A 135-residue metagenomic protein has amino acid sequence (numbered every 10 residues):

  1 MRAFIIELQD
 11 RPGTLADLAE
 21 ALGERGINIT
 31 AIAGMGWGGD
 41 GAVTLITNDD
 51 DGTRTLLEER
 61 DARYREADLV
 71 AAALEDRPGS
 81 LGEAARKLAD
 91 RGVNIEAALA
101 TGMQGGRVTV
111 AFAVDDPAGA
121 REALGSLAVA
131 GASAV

Functional and structural regions predicted by a protein language model:
M1-V135: A conserved regulatory-domain signal marking ACT and ACT-like small-molecule sensing domains and adjacent regulatory
